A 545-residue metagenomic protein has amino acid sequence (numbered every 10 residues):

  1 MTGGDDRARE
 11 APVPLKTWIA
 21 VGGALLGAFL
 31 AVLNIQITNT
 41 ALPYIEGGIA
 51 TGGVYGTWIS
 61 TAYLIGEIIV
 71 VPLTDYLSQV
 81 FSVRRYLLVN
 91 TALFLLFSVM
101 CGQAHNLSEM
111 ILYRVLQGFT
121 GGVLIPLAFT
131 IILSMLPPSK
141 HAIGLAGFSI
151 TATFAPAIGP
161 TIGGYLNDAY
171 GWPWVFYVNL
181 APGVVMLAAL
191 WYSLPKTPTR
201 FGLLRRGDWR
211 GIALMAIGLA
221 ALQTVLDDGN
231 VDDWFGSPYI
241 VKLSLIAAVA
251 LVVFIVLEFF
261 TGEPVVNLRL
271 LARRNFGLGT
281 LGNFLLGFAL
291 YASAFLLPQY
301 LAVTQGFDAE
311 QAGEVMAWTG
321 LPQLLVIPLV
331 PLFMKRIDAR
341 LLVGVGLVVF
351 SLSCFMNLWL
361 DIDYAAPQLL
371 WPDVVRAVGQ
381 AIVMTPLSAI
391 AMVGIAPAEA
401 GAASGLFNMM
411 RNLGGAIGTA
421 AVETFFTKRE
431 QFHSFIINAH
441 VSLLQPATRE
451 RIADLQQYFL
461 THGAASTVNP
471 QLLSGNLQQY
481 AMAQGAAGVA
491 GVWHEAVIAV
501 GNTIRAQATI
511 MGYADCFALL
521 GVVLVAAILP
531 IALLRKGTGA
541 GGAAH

Functional and structural regions predicted by a protein language model:
M1-A28, V32, N275, D454-H545: Transmembrane-helix exit segments and adjacent C-terminal regions of multi-pass membrane proteins
L15-Q79, R84-L93, S98, G102 (+11 more regions): Transmembrane core module of solute transporters
G52, R274, L278, F288 (+3 more regions): Loop-to-transmembrane-helix entry motif
Q117, G121-I150: Cytoplasmic helix-loop-helix junction between adjacent transmembrane helices in 12-TM secondary transporters
L133-L136, W191-K196, L226, I255-F260 (+2 more regions): Structural signal for the C-terminal ends of transmembrane alpha-helices and the immediately following loop
G147-S149, A155-P160, G164, S293 (+2 more regions): Small-residue-rich alpha-helical segments with characteristic i,i+4
F176-W191, M215-G218, L243-A250, D515-A532: Symmetry-related core transmembrane helices of the 12-TM Major Facilitator Superfamily/SLC fold
L180-L222, G229, W234-K242, V265-A272 (+3 more regions): Central mid-sequence intracellular linker of multi-pass
